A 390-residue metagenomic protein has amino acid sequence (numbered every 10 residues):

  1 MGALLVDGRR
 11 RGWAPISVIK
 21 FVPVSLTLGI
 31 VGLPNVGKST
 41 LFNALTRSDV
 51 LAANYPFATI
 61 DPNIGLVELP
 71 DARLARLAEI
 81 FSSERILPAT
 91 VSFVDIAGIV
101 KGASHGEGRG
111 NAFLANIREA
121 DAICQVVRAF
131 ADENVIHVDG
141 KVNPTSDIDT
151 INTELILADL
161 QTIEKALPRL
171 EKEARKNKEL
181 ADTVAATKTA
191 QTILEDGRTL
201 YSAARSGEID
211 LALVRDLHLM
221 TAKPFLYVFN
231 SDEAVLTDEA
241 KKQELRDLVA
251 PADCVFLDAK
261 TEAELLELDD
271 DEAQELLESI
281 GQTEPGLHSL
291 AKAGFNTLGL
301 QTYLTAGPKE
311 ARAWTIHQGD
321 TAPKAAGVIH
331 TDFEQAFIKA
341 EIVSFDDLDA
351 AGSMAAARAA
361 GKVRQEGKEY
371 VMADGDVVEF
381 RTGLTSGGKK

Functional and structural regions predicted by a protein language model:
L4-L5: Leucine-biased recognition of intrinsically disordered, low-complexity hydrophobic segments
I19-E107, N111-R128: Conserved G1/Walker A P-loop phosphate-binding module
I19-V31, V36, F42, R169-D374 (+1 more regions): C-terminal-of-GTPase-core extension/linker across diverse P-loop GTPases
L26, I30, V67-D71, A75 (+5 more regions): Conserved ASCE/P-loop NTPase catalytic core
A97-S104, R118-L157, Q161, P168 (+4 more regions): Conserved Switch II/interswitch segment of TRAFAC-class P-loop GTPases
D139-V142, S386-K390: Short, compositionally biased
